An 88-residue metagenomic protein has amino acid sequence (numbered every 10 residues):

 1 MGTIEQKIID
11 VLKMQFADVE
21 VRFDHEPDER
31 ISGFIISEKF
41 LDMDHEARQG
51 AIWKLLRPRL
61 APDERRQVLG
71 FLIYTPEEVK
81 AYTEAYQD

Functional and structural regions predicted by a protein language model:
M1-K7, S37-F40, R59-E64, T83: N-terminal/domain-start segments enriched in small and hydrophobic, helix-friendly residues, covering either
M1-T3, E29-S32, A85-Y86: Charged, low-complexity, helix/coiled-coil-prone segments
M1-V21: N-proximal, solvent-exposed amphipathic alpha-helical segments enriched in charged/polar residues
I8, L12, E46-L60, E64: Short, non-transmembrane amphipathic alpha-helical segments
F16-G33: Short edge beta-strands and adjacent turn/loop segments
H25-P27, I35, F71-E77: A general secondary-structure junction signal
G33-Q49: A short interface-forming secondary-structure element
P58-D88: C-terminal structural segments of small proteins and small subunits
